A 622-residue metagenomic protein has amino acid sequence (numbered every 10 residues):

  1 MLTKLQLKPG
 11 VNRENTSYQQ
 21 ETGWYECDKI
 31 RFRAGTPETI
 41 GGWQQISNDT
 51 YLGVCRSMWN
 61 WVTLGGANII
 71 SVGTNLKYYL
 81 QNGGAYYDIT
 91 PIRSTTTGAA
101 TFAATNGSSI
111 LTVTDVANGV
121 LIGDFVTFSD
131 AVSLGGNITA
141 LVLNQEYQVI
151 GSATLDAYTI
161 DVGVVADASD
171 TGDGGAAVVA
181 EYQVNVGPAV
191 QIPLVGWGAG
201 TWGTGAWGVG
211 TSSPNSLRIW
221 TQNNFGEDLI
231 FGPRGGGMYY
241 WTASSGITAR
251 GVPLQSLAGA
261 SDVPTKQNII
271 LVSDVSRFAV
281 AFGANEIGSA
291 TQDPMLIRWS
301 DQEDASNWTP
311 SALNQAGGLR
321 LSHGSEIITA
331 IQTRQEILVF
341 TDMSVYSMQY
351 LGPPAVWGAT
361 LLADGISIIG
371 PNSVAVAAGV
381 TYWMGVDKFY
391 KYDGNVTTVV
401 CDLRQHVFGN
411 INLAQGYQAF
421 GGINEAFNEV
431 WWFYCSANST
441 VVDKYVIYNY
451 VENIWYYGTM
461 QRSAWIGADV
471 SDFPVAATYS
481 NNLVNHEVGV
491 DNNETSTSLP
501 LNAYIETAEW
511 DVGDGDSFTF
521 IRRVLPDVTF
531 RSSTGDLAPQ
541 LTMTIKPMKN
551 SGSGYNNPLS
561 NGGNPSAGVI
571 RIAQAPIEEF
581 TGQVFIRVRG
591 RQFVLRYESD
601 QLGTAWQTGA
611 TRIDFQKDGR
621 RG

Functional and structural regions predicted by a protein language model:
M1-T97, P188, P193, W197 (+7 more regions): Beta-sheet repeat architectures centered on beta-propellers
E14, D88-R218, S245-V252, S256-S261: Small/polar beta-strand repeat architecture
W43-D49, G203-G210, G251-A260, N314-R320 (+1 more regions): A short beta-strand motif characteristic of beta-propeller blades
T74-N75, P233, G283, T341-M343 (+4 more regions): Recurrent small/Gly-Pro-centered beta-turn motifs in extracellular repeat architectures
Y86-I89, G246-L254, S306-L313, P353-G358 (+3 more regions): Beta-strand initiation motifs
D293-E303, K444-Y450: Beta-propeller blade signature
I337-A363: Surface-exposed extracellular loop regions of Gram-negative outer-membrane beta-barrel proteins
